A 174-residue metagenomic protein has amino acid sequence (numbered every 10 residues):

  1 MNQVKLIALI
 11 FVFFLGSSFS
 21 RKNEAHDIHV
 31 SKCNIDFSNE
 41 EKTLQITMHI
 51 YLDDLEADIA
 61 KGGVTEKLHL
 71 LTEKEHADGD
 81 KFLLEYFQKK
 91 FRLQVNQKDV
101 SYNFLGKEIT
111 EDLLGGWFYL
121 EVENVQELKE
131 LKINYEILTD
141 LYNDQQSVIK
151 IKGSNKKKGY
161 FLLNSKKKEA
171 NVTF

Functional and structural regions predicted by a protein language model:
M1-H26: Bacterial Sec-dependent N-terminal signal peptides
N23-F174: N-terminal soluble domains immediately following signal/targeting peptides that reside in extracytoplasmic
